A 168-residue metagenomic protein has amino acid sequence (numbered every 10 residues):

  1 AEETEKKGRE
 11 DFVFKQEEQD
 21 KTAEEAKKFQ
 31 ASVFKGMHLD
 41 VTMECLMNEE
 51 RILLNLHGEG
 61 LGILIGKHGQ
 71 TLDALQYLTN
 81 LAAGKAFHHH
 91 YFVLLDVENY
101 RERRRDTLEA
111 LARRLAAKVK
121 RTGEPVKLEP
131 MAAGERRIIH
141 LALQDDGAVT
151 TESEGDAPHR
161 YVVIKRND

Functional and structural regions predicted by a protein language model:
A1-D168: RNA-contacting regions in translation and RNA-metabolism proteins, encompassing KH/S1 modules where present
